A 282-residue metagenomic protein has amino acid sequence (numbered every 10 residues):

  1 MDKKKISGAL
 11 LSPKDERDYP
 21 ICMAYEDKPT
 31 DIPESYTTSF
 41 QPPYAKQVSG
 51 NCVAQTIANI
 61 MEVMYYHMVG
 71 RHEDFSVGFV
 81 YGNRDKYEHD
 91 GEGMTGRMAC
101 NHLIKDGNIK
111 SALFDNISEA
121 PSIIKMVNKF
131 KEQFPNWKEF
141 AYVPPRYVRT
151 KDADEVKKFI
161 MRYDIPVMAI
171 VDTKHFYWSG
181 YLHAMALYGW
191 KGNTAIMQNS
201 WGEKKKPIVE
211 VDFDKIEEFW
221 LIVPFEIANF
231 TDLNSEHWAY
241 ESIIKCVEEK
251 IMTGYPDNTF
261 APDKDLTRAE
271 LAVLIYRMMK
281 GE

Functional and structural regions predicted by a protein language model:
M1-S35, I275: N-terminal zymogen propeptides
D2-I6, E34, A45, A58-E62 (+1 more regions): Predominantly the structural core of cysteine protease catalytic domains
S39-S49, K86-H89, N258: A short glycine/serine-rich beta->alpha loop
G50-Q55, A228, H237-M252, P256-E282: Short, solvent-exposed alpha-helical surface patches in non-cytosolic proteins
T56, I60, M64-M68, I104-S111 (+2 more regions): Sec/Tat-exported extracytoplasmic proteins
H72-Y87: Acidic helix-start/capping segments at beta-turn-to-alpha-helix junctions
T231-D232: Boundary/junction segments of secreted and surface-exposed precursor proteins
